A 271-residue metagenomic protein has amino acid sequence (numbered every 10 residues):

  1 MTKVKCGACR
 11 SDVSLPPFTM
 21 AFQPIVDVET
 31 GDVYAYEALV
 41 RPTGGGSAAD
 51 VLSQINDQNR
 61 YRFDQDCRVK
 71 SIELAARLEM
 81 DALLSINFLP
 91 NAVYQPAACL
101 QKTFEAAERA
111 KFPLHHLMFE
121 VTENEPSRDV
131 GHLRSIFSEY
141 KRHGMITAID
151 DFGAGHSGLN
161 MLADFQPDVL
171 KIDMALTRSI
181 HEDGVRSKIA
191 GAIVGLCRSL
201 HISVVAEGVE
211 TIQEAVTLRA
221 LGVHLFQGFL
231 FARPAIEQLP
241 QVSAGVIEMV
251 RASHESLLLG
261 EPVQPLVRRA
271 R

Functional and structural regions predicted by a protein language model:
M1-Q23, D27-D32, R41-G44, T122-S127 (+2 more regions): EAL-family c-di-GMP phosphodiesterase catalytic domain
T2-A110, R271: Bacterial c-di-GMP phosphodiesterase EAL domain
P16, E79-L84, F112-L117, H143-I146 (+3 more regions): Short, well-ordered coil/turn segments that N-cap beta-strands
P42-Q65, P90-A98, E108-I146, M174-G195 (+2 more regions): EAL-type cyclic di-GMP phosphodiesterase domain
I86-L100, A106, A148-K171: N-terminal-biased segments
